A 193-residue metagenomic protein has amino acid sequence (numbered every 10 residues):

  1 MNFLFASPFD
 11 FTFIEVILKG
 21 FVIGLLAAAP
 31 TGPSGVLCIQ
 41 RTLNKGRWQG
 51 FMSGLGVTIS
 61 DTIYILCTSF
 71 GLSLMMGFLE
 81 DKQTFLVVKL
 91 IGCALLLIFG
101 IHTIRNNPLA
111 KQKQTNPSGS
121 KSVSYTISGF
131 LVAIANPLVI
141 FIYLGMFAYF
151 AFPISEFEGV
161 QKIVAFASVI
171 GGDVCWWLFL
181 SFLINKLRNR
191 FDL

Functional and structural regions predicted by a protein language model:
N2, F9, S122-G145: Selected transmembrane alpha-helices and immediately adjacent juxtamembrane segments of polytopic inner-membrane
N2-L86, G145-K162: Juxtamembrane transmembrane-helix termini in multi-pass membrane transport proteins
E15-K19, L86-I98, K162-G171: Alpha-helical transmembrane segments
G24, A28, L96-I98, I104 (+4 more regions): Hydrophobic alpha-helical segments of integral membrane proteins
W48-I127, L183, R190: Membrane helix-loop-helix hairpins that form the core translocation module of multi-pass transporters
G56-C67, A135-V139, I170-W177: Membrane-embedded alpha-helical segments of transport systems, primarily multispan ion/solute transporters
K162-V164, I170-L193: A hydrophobic alpha-helix/topogenic segment detector that preferentially activates on transmembrane helices
